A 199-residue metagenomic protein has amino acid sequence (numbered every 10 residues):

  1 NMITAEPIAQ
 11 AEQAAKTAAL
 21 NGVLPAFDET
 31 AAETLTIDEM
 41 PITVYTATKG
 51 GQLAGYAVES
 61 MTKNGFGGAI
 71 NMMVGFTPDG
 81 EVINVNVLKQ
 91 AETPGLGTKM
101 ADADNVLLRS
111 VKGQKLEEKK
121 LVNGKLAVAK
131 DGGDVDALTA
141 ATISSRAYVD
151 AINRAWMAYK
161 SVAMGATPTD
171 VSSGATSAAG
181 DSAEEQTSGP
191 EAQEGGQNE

Functional and structural regions predicted by a protein language model:
N1-E199: Flexible, solvent-exposed loop/hinge segments and secondary-structure transition points
